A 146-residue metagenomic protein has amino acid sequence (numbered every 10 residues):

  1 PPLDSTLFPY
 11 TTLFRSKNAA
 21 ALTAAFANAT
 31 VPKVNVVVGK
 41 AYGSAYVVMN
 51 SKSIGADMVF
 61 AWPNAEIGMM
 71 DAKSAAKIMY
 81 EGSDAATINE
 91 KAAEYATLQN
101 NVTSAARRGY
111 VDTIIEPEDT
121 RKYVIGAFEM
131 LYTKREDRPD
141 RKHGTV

Functional and structural regions predicted by a protein language model:
P1-T6: Short, exposed "boundary/linker" segments that immediately precede the start of a downstream structural module
P9-V146: Ligand-binding clefts of soluble mixed alpha/beta catalytic domains
